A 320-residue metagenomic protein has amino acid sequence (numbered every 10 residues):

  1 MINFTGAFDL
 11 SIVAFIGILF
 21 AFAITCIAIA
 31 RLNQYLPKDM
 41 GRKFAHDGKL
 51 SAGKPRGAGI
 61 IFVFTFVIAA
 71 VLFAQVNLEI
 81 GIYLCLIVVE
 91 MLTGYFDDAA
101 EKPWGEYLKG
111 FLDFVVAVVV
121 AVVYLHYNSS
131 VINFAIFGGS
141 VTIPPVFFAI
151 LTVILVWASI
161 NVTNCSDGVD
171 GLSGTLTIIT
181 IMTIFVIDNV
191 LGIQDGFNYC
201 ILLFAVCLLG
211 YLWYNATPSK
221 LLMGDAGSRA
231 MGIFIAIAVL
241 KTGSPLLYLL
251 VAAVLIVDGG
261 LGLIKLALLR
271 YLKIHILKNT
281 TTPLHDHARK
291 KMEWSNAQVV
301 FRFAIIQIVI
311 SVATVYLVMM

Functional and structural regions predicted by a protein language model:
I2-V257: "…together with the soluble PPM/PP2C metallo-phosphatase catalytic core" -> "…together with the soluble PPM/PP2C
I16-L19, P144-P145, L269-Y271, T314-V315 (+1 more regions): A short, structure-level motif marking secondary-structure boundaries and short turns
A30-G53, A99-E101, L263-W294: Cytosolic, membrane-interface loops and tails of multi-pass inner-membrane proteins
Y248, A252-I256, I276-T280, A297-F301: Short amphipathic alpha-helical interaction segments
A297-V318: Final/C-terminal transmembrane alpha-helix of multipass membrane proteins
